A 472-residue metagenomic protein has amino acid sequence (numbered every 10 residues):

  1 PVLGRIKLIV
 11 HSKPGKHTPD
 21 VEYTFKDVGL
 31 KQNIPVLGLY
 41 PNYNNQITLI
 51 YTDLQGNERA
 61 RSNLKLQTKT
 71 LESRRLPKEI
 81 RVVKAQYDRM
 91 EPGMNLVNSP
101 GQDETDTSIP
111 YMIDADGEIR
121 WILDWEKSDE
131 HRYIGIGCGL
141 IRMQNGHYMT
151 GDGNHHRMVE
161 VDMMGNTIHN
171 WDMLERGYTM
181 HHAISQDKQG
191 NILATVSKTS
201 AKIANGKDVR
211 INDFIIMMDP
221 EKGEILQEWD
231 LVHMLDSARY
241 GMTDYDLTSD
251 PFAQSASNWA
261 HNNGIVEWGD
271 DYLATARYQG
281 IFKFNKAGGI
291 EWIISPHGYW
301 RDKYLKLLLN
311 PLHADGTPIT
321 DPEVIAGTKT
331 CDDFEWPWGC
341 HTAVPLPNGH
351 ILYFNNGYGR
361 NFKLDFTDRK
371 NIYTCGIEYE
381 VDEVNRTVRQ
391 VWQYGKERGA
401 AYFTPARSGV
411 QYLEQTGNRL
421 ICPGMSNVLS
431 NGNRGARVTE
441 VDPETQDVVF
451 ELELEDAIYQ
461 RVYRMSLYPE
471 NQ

Functional and structural regions predicted by a protein language model:
V2-K13, G29-N33, L37, P41-Q472: Histidine-/acidic-rich catalytic cores in large beta-rich domains
T18-G29: Solvent-exposed serine/threonine-rich low-complexity stretches and specific carbohydrate-binding patches
